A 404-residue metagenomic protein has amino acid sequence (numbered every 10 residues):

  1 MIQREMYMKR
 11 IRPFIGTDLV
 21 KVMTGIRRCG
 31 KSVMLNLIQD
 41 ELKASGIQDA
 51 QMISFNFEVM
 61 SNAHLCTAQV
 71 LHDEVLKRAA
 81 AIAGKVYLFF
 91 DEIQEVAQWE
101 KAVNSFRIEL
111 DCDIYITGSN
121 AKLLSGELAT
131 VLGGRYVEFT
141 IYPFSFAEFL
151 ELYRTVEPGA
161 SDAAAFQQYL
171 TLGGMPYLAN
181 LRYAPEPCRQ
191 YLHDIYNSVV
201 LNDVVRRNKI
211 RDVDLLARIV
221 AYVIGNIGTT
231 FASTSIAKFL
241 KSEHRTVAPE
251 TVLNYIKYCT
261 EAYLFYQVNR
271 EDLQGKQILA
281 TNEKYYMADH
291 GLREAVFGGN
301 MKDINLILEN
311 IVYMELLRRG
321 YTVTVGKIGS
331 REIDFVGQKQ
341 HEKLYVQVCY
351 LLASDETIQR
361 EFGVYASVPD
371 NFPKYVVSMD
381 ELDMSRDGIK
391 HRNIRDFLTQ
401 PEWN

Functional and structural regions predicted by a protein language model:
I2-G16: Pre-Walker A adenine-sensing motif
M23: Hydrophobic anchor at the beta1->P-loop junction of P-loop NTPases
K31: Conserved lysine of the Walker
M34, I38: Hydrophobic positions on the alpha1 helix immediately C-terminal to the Walker A/P-loop
S54-G84: Short glycine-rich substrate-engagement loop in P-loop NTPases that contacts/grips substrate
A121, G126-T230: Interdomain motor-coupling "hinge/lid" segment immediately C-terminal to the ATP-binding subdomain of NTP-driven enzymes
Y183-K343: Accessory nucleic acid-recognition modules appended to NTPase machines
G326, Y350-R395: Catalytic cores of nucleic-acid endonucleases
